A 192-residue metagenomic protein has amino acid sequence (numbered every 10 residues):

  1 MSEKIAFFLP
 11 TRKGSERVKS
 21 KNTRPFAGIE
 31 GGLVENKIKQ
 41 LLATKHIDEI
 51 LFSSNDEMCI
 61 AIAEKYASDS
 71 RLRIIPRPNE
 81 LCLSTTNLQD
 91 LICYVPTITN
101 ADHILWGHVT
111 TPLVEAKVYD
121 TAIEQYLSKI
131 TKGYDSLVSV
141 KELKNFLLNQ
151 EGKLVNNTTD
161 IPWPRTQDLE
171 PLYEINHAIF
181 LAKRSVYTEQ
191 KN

Functional and structural regions predicted by a protein language model:
M1-S20: N-terminal nucleotide-binding beta1-loop-alpha1 segment
K4, D48-I50, D102, D135: Residues at the starts of beta-strands that form the adenosine-phosphate
R12, N79, K141-E142: Histidine-centered beta-alpha loop that forms part of the nucleotide-sugar donor binding/catalytic region in diverse
K21-A27, N79-L81: Short glycine-enriched, charge-decorated loop/helix-capping segments at active-site entrances that position
G32-E49: A short, N-terminal amphipathic alpha-helix
L51, E57-L105, K117-T121: Short phosphate-binding loop-to-helix
T85, D90-L91, H103, P112-N192: Conserved core of the sugar-phosphate nucleotidyltransferase
G107-V109: Active-site acidic Asp-centered loop
